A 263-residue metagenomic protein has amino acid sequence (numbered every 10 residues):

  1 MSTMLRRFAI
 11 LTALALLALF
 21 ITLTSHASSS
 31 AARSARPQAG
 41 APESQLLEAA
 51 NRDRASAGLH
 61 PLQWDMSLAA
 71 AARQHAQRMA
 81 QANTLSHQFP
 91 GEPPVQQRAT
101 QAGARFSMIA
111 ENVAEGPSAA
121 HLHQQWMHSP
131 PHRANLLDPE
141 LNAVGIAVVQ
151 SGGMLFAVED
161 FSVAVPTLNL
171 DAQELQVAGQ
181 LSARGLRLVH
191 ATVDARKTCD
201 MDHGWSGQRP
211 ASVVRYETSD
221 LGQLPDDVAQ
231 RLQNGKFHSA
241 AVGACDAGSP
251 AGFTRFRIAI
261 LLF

Functional and structural regions predicted by a protein language model:
S2-T12: Bacterial N-terminal signal peptides that target proteins for export
L11-T22: Bacterial N-terminal signal peptides
T22-S28: Membrane-interface motif at the C-terminal end of an N-terminal transmembrane signal
S28-Q81, T167-D202, V242: A short alpha-helix/helix-coil micro-patch that ends at or immediately precedes a cysteine
P61-L62, S86, F106, A143 (+1 more regions): Residue-level detector of short coil/turn "hinge" positions at structural boundaries
R73-P93, W205, R209: Conserved alpha-helical segments that form or flank metal/cofactor-binding pockets of metalloenzymes
P94-V163, D194-F263: A well-ordered secondary-structure block
